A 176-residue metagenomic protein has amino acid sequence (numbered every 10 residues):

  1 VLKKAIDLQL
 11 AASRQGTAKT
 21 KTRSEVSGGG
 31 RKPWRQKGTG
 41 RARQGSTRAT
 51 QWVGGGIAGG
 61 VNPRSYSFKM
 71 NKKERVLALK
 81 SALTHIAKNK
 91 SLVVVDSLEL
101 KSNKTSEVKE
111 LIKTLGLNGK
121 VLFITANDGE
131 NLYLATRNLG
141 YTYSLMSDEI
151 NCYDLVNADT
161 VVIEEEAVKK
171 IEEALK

Functional and structural regions predicted by a protein language model:
V1-Q15, G60-K176: Extended polybasic, low-complexity segments that bind anionic RNA or targeting/receptor surfaces
L2-K37: A short, flexible low-complexity segment enriched in Lys/Arg and Gly/Pro that occurs in N-terminal basic tails
R23-G60: Glycine/serine-rich anion-binding loops at beta->alpha junctions that coordinate negatively charged ligand groups
